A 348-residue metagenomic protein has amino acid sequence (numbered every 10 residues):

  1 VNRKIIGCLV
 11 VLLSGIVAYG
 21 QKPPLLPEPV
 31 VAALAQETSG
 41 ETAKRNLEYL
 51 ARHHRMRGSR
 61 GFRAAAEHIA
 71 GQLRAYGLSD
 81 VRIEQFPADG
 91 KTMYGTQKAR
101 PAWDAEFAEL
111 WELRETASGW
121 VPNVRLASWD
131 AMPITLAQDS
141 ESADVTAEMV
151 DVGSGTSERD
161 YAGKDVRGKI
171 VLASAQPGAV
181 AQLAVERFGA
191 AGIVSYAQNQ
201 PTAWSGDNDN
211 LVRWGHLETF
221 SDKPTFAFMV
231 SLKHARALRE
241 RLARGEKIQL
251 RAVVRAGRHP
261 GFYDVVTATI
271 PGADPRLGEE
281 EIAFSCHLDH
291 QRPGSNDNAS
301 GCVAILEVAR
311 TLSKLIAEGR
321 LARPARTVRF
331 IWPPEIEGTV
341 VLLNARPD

Functional and structural regions predicted by a protein language model:
G7-G15: Bacterial N-terminal signal peptides
G20, R60, N123-F226, D297 (+2 more regions): Extracellular/luminal Protease-associated
K22-P23, E48, R52-R167: Noncatalytic luminal/extracellular "stalk/propeptide" segments of secretory-pathway proteins
V30-E37, A51-R60, Q97-A99, L136-S140 (+7 more regions): Second-shell loop/turn segments in exported
T38, T42, L47, A51-G61 (+11 more regions): Sec/Tat-exported extracytoplasmic proteins
N123-S128, T225-F228, A235-R236, P333-D348: Metal-dependent peptidase/peptidase-like ectodomains
A127-D160, G215-N296, E307, K314 (+1 more regions): Soluble metallo-hydrolase cores and metallopeptidase-like ectodomains found primarily in the secretory/periplasmic
F262-V265, H290-D348: Acidic/histidine-rich catalytic neighborhood of metal-dependent amide-processing enzymes
